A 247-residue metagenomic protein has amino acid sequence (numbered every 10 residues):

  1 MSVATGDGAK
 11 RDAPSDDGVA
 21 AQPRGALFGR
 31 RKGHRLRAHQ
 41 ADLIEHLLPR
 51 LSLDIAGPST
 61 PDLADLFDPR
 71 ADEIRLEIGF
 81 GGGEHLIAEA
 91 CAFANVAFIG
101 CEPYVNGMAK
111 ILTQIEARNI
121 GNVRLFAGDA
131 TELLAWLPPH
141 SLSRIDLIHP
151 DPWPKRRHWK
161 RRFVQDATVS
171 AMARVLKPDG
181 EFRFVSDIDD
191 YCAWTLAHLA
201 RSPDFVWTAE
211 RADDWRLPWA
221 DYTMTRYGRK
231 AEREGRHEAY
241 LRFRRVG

Functional and structural regions predicted by a protein language model:
S2-L76, E84-F93: S-adenosyl-L-methionine
L76-I78, C101: Conserved beta-strand/loop positions that form the S-adenosyl-L-methionine
G81: Conserved glycine-rich SAM-binding loop
Y104: Conserved SAM/SAH-binding beta-strand->alpha-helix loop
L112-H140: S-adenosyl-L-methionine
V164-P178: A short glycine-rich, Lys/Arg-flanked "PGG" loop and its adjoining helix->strand segment in the class I
P178-S186: Conserved beta-strand signature within the Rossmann-like core of class I S-adenosyl-L-methionine
A197-G247: Class I S-adenosyl-L-methionine
